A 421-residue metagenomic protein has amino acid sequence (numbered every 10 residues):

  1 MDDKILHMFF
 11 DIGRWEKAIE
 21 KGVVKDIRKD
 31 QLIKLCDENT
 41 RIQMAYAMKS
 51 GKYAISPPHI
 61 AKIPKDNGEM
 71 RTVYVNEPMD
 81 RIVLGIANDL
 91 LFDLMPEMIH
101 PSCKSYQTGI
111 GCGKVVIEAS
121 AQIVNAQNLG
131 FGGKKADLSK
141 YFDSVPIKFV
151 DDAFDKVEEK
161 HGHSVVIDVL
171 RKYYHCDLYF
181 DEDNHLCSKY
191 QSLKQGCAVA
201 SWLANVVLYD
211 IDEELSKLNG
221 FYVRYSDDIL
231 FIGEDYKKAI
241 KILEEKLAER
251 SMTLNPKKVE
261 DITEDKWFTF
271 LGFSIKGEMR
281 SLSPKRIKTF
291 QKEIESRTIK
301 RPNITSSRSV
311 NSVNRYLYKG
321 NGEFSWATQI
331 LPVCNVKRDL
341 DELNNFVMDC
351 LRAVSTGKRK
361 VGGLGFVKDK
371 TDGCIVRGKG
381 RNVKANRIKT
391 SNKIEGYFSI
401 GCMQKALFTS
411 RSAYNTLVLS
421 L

Functional and structural regions predicted by a protein language model:
D2-P58, K62-P64: A structured, charge-rich N-terminal accessory region that forms the first stable segment of a protein and links
M44, M48-K49, I242-R250, F290: Inter-domain linker/hinge segments that demarcate the starts of reverse transcriptase and RNase H-type modules
Y46-G68, I167-D183: Reverse-transcriptase-like RNA-dependent polymerase core
M70-H100, K189-S216: Conserved pre-motif C helix in the palm subdomain of viral-like polymerases
R81, G85, N184, S188 (+3 more regions): Right-hand nucleic-acid polymerase module
N88-P146: Active-site-proximal segment of RNA-dependent polymerases
Q122-S226, L230-K246, R250-M252, P256 (+2 more regions): Conserved polymerase palm-domain catalytic core
